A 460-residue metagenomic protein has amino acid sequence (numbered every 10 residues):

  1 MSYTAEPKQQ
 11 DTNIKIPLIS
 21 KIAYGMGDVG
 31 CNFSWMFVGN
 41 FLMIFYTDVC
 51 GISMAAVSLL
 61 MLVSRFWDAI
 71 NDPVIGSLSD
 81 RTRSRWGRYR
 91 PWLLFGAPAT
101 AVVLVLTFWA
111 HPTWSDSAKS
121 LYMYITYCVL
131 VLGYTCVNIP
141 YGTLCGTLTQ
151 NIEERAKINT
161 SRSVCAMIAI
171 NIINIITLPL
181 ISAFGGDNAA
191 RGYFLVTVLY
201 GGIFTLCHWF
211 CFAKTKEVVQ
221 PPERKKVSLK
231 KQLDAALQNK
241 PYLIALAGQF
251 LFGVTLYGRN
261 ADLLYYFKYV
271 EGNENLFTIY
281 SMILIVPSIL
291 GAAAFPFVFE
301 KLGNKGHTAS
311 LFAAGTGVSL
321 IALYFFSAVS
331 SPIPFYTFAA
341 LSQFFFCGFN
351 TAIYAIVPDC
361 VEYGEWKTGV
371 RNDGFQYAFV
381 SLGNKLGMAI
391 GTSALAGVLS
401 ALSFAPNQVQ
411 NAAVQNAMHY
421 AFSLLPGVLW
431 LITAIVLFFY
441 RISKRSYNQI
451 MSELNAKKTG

Functional and structural regions predicted by a protein language model:
S2-G460: Membrane-embedded alpha-helical bundles of multi-pass transporters/translocases, especially carrier/permease families
